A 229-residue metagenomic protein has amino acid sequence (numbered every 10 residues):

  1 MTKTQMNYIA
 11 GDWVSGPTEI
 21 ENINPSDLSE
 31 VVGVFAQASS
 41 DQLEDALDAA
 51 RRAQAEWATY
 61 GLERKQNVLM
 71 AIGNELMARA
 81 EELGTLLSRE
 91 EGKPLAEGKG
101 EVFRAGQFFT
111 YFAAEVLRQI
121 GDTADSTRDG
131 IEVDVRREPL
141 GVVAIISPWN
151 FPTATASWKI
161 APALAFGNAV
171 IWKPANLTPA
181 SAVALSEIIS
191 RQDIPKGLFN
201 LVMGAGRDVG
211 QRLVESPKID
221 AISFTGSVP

Functional and structural regions predicted by a protein language model:
M1-V34, N67, A71, G121-I146: Terminal low-complexity tails and localization/encapsulation signals of metabolic enzymes
N7-I9, E21, G33-E44, D193-L198 (+1 more regions): Histidine- and aromatic-rich ligand-binding microenvironments
Y8-I9, Q54-A58, L76, L164 (+1 more regions): Hydrophobic residues in alpha-helical segments
E19, V34-Q37, E56, N74 (+8 more regions): Short N-terminal micro-motifs specific to bacterial/archaeal maturation and metal-cluster initiation sites
L28-Q119: Glycine-rich loop-to-alpha-helix module at the N-terminal edge of alpha/beta enzyme cores
G121-P229: Rossmann-like NAD(P) dinucleotide-binding subdomain of oxidoreductase/dehydrogenase enzymes
